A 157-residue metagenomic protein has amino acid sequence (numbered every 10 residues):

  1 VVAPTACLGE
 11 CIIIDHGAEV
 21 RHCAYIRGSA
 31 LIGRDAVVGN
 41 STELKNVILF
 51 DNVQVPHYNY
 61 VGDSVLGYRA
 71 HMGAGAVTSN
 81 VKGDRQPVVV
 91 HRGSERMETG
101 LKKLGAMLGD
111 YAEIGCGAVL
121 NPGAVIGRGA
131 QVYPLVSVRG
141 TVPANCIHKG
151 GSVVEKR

Functional and structural regions predicted by a protein language model:
V1-C23: Extended, small-residue-rich solenoid/repeat segments and analogous flexible loops that form exposed scaffolds
G9, R27, G39, N121: Residue-level signal for short amphipathic helical patches enriched in basic/charged and nearby hydrophobic residues
D15-H16, R34, K45, G62: The repeat-register position in solenoid repeat domains
G33-G39: Surface-exposed extracellular loop regions of Gram-negative outer-membrane beta-barrel proteins
N40-S41, N46-R157: Glycine-rich hexapeptide-repeat left-handed beta-helix
